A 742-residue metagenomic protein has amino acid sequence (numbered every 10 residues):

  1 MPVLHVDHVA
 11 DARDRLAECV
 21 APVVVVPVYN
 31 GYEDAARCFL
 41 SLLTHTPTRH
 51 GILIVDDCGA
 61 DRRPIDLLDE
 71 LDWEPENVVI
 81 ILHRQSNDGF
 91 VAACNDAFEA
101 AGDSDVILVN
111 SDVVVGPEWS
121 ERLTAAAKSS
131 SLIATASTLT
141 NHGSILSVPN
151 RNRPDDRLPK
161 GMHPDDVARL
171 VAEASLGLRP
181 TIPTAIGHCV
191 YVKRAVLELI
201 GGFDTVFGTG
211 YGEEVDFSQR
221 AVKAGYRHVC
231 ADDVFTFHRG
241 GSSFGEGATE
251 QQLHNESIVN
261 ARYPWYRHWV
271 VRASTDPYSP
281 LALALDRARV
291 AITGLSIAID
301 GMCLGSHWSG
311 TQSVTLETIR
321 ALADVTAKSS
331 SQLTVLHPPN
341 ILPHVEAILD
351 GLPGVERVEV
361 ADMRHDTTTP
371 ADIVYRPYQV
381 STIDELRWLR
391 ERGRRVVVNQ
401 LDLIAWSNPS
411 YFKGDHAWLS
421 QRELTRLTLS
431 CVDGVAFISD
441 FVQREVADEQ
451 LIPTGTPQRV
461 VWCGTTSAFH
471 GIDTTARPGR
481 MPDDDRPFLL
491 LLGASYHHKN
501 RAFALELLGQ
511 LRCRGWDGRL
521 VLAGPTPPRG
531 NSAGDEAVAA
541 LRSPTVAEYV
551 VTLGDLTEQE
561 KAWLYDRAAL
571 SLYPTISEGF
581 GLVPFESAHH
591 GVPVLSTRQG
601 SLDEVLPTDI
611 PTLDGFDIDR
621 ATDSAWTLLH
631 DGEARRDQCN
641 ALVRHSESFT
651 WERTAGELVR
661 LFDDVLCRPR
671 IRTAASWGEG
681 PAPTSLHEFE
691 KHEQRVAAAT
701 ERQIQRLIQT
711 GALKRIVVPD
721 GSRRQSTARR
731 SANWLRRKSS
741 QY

Functional and structural regions predicted by a protein language model:
L40-R49, V325: Short, acidic, metal-binding catalytic loop of nucleotide-sugar glycosyltransferases
D56-D66, S86, S467, R529: A conserved acidic beta->alpha catalytic loop
R84-A101: Glycine-rich, basic loop-to-helix element that forms the pyrophosphate-binding segment of sugar-nucleotide handling
V91-A92, H142, D156-A195: A recurrent flexible, glycine/aromatic-enriched loop bordering the glycosyltransferase active site that acts as
V106: Short aromatic/hydrophobic "clamp" motif used to bind/position activated sugar donors
V113-D155: Conserved donor NDP-sugar-binding/catalytic core segment of glycosyltransferases
R122-L123, P183-G201, V206-F235: A short, conserved alpha-helix in the catalytic core of glycosyltransferases
A291-Y742: Carbohydrate transferase catalytic cores enriched for Leloir-type hexosyltransferases
